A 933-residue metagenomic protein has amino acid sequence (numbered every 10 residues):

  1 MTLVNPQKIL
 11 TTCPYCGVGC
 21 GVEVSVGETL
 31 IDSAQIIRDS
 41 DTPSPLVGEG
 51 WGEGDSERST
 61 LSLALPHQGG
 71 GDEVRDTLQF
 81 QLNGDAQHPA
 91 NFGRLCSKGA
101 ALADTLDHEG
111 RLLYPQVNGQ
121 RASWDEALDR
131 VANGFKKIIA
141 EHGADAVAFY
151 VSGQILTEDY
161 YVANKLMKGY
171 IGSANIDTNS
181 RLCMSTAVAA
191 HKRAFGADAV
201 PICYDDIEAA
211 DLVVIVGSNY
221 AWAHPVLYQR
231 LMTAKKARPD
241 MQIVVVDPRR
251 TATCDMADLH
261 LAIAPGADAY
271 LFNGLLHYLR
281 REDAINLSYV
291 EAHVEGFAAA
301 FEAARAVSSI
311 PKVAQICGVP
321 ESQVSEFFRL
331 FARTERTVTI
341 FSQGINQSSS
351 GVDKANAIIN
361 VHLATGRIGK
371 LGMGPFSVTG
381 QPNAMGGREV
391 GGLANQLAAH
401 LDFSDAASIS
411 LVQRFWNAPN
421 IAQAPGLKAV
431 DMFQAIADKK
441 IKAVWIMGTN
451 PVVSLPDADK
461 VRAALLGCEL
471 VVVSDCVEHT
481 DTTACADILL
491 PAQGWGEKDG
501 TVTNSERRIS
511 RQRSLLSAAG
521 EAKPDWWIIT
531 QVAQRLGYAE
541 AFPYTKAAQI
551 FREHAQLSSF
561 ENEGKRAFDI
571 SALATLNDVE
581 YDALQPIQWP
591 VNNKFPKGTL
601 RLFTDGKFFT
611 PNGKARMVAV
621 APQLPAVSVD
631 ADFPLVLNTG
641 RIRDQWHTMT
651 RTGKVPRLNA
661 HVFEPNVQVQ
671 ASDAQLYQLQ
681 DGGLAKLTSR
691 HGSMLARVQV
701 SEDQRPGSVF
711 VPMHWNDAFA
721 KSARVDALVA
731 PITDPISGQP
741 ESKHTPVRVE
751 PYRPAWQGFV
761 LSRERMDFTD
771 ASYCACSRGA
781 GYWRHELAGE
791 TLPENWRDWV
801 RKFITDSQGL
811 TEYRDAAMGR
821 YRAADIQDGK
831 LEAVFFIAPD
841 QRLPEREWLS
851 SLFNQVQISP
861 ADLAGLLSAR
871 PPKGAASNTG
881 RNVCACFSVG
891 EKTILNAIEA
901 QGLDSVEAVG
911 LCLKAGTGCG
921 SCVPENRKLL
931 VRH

Functional and structural regions predicted by a protein language model:
M1-D39, D76-A284, A292-G296, A300 (+8 more regions): N-terminal export/assembly segments and adjacent metallocofactor-ligating motifs of anaerobic energy-metabolism
G48-G50, G69-G71: Glycine-biased, low-complexity coil/linker segments
R249-A252, C476-R513, H714: Flexible glycine/proline-rich, aromatic-decorated loop/lid segments
D255-I263, P491-Q493, E497, R507-A519 (+2 more regions): Short beta-alpha connecting loops at secondary-structure transitions that line or flank enzyme active sites
A332-Q434, E506, E540, W589 (+2 more regions): A glycine-rich, hydrophobic/aromatic-adjacent loop/helix-cap motif
G387-A394, I550-V655: Long, low-complexity segments enriched in small/aliphatic residues
A519, D525-V579, L584, T648 (+3 more regions): Long, contiguous, secondary-structure-rich segments that constitute the structural scaffold of globular domains
G738, K743-H933: Rossmann-like nucleotide/phosphate-binding core characteristic of flavoprotein oxidoreductases
